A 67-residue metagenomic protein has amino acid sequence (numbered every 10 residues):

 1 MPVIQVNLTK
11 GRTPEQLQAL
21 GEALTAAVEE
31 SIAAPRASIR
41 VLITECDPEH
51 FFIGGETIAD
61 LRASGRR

Functional and structural regions predicted by a protein language model:
M1-R67: A domain-level signal for the structural core that forms small-molecule/cofactor-binding pockets and catalytic centers
